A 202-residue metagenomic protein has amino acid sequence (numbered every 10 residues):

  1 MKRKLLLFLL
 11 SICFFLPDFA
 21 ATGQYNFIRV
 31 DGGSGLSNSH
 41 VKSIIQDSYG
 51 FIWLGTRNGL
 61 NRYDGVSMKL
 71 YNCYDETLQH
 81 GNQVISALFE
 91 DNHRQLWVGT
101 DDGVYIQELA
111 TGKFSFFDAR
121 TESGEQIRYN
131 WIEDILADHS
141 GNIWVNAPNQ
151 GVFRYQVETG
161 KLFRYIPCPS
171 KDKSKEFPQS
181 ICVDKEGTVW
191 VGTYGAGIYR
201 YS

Functional and structural regions predicted by a protein language model:
M1-S202: Carboxylate-rich, polar loop motifs that coordinate divalent cations or form catalytic acidic clusters
